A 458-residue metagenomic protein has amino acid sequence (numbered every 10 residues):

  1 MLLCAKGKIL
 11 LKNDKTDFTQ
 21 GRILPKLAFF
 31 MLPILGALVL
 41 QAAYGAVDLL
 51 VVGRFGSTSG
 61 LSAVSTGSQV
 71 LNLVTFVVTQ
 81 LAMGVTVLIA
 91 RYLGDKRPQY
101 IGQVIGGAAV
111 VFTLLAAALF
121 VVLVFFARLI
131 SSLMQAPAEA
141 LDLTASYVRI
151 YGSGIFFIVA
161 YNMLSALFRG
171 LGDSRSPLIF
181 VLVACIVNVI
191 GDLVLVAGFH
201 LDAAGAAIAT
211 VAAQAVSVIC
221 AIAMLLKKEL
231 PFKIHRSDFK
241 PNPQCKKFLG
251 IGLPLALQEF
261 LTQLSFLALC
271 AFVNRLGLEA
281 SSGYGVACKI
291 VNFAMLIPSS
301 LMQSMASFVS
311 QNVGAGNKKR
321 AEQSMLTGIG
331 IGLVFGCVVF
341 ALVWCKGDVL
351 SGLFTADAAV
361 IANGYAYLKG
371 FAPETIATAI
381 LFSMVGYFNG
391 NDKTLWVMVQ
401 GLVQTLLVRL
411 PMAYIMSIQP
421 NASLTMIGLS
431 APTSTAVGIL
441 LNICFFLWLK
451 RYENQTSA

Functional and structural regions predicted by a protein language model:
M1-M31, I89-F156, G198-L253, V309-E374 (+1 more regions): Short alpha-helical transmembrane segments in multi-pass integral membrane proteins
F18-L50, R54-F55, Q69-G84, L88 (+7 more regions): N-terminal transmembrane alpha-helices
F29-D48, I150, A184, A213-S217 (+4 more regions): Transmembrane helical elements of multi-pass membrane transporters/channels
I34, L38, L50, V87 (+16 more regions): Transmembrane alpha-helix boundary and packing residues in multipass membrane permease domains and related
V39, A43-S62, S131-A138, V194-L201 (+4 more regions): Helix-terminus/linker motif at the lipid-water interface of multi-pass membrane proteins
L61-V121, I158-P177, G283-G347, T378-Q400: Small-residue-rich hydrophobic transmembrane alpha-helices
L73-F76, N188-D192, S217-I222, F293-L296 (+3 more regions): Hydrophobic transmembrane alpha-helices of multi-pass small-molecule transporters
A82, Y151-R169, P177-C185, A206-I219 (+5 more regions): Short runs within selected transmembrane alpha-helices of multi-pass transporters and secretion channels
